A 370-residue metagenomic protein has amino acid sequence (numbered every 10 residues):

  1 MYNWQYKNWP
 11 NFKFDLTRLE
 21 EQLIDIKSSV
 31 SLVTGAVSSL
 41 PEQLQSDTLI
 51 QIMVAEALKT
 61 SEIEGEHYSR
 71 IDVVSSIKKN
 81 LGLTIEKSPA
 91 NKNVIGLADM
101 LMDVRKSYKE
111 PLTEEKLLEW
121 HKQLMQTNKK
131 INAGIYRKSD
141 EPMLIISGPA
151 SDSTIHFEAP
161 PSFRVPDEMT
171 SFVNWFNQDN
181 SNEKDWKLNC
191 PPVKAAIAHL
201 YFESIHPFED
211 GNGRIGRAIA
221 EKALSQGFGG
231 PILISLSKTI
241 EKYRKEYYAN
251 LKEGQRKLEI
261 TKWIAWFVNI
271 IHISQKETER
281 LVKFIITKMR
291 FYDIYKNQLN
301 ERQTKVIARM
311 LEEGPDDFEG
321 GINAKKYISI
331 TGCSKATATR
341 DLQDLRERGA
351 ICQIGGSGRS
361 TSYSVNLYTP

Functional and structural regions predicted by a protein language model:
M1-P370: FIC/Doc superfamily catalytic core
